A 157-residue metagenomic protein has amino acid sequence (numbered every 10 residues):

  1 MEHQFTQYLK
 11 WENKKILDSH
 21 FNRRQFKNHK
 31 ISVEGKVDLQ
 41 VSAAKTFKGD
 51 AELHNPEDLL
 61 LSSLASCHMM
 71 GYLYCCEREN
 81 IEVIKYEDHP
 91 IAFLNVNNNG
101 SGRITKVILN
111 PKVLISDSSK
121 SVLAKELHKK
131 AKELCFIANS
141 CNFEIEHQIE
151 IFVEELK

Functional and structural regions predicted by a protein language model:
M1-S62, L73-K157: Extended beta-strand/beta-hairpin segments
